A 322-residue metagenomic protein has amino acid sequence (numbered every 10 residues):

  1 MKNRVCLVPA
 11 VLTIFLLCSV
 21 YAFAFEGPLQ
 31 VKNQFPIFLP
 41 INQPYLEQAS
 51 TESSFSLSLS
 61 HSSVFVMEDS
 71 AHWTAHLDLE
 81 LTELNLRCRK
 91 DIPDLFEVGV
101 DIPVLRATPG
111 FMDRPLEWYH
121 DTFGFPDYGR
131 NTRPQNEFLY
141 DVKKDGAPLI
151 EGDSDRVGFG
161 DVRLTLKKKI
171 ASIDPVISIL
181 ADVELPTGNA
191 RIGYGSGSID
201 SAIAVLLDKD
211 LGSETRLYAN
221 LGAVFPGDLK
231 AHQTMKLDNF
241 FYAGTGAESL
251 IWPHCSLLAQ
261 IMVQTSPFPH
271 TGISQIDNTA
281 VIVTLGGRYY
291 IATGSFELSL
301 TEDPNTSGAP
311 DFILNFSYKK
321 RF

Functional and structural regions predicted by a protein language model:
M1-A10: Bacterial N-terminal signal peptides that target proteins for export
P9-S19: Bacterial N-terminal signal peptides
A24-G227, K236-L300, D311: Transmembrane beta-barrel domains of Gram-negative outer membranes and organellar outer membranes
L300-T306, N315: A short, acidic, flexible beta-alpha connecting loop/helix-capping segment that sits on the rim of active
K320-F322: Flexible, glycine-rich linker and terminal segments associated with outer-membrane beta-barrel/transport systems
